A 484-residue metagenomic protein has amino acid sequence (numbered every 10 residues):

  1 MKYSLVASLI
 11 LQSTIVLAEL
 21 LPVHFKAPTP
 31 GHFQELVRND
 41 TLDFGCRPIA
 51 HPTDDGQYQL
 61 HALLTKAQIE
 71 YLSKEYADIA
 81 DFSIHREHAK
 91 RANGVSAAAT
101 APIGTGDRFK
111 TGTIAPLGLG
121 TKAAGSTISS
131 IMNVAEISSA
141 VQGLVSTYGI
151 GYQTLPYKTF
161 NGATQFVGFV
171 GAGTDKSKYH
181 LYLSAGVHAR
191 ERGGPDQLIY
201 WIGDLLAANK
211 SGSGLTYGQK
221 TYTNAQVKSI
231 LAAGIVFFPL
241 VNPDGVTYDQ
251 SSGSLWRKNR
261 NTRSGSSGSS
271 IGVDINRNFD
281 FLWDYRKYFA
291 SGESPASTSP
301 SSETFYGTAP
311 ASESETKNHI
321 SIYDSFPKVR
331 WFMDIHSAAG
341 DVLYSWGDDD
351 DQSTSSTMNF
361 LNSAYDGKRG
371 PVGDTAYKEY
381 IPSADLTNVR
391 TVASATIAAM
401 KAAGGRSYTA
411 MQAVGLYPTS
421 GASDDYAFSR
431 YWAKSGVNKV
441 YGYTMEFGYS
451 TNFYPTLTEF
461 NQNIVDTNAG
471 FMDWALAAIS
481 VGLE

Functional and structural regions predicted by a protein language model:
K2, Q12-E484: M14 metallocarboxypeptidase catalytic domain recognition
A7-S8: Alpha-helical solenoid repeat scaffolds used for protein-protein interaction
